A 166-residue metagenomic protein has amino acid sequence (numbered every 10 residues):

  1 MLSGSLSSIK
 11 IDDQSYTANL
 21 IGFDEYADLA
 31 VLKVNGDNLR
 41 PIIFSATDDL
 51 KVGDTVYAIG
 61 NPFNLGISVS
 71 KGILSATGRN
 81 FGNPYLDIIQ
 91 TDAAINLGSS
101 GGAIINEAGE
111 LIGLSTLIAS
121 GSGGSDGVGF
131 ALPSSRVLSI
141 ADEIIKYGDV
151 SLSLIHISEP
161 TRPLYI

Functional and structural regions predicted by a protein language model:
M1-L154, S158, R162: Serine-dependent protease modules
